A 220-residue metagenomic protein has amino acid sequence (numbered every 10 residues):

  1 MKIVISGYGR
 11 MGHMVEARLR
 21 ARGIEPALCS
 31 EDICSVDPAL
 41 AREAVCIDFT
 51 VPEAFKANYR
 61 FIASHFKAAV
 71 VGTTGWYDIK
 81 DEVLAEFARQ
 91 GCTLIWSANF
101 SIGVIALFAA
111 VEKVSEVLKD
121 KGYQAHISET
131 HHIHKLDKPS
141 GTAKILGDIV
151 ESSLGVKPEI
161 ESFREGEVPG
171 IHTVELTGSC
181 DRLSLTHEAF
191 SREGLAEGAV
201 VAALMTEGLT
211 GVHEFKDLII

Functional and structural regions predicted by a protein language model:
K2-S6, R10-D37, V51, D120-I220: C-terminal substrate-binding/catalytic lobe of Rossmann-fold NAD(P)-dependent oxidoreductases
P26, A69-V70, T93-L94: Hydrophobic beta-strand scaffold residues
A27, A44-V45: Conserved acidic residues
A39, V45, P52-T73, K80-L84: Rossmann-fold NAD(P) dinucleotide-binding segment
T73-L94, I105-V114: Rossmann-fold NAD(P)-binding glycine/threonine-rich loop
T74-W76, N99-F100, T130-H132: Short, ordered loop/turn segments at secondary-structure junctions
